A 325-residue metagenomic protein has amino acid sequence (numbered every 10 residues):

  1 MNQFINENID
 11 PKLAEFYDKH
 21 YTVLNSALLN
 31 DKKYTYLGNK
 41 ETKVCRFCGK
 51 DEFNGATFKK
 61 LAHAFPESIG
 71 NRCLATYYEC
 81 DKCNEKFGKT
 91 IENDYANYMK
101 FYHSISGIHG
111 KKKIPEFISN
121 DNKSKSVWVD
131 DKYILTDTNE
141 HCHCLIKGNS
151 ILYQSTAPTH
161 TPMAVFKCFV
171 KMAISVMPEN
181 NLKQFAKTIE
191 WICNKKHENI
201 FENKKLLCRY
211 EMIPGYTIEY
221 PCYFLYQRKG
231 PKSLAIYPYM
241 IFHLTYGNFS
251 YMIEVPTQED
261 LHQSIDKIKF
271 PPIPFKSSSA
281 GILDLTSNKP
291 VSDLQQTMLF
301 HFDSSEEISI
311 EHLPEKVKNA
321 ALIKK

Functional and structural regions predicted by a protein language model:
M1-N25: Low-complexity, highly charged intrinsically disordered N-terminal segments that act as targeting/localization
H20-Y34, K59-E67: Short Cys/His-rich Zn2+-coordinating modules
N30-T42, D51, I69-L74: Short, flexible, mixed-charge glycine/proline-rich loop motifs that serve as phosphate/nucleic-acid-contacting
C45-C48, C80-C83: Short cysteine-rich clusters marking metal-coordination/redox-active sites
E52-T76: Histidine-centered nuclease catalytic patch
E67-K82, F101-P115: Short microdomains enriched in Cys/His and/or Lys/Arg
F87-D131: Polybasic, low-complexity binding patches
I151-K325: C-terminal, charged low-complexity interaction regions
